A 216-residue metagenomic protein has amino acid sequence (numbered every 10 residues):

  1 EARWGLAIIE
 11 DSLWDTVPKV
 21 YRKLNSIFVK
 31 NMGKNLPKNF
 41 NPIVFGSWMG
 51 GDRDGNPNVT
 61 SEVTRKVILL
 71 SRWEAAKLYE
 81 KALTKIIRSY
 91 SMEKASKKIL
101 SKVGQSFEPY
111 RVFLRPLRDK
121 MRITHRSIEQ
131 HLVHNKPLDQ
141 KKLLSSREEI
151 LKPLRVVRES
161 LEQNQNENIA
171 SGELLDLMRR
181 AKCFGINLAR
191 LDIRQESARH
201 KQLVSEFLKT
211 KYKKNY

Functional and structural regions predicted by a protein language model:
A2, L6, L13, K38-P42 (+7 more regions): Active-site-proximal structural scaffolding
A2-V44: Extended, Lys/Arg-enriched charged tracts that mediate electrostatic binding to polyanionic substrates
A7, D11-W14, P18, K77 (+3 more regions): Generic structural signal for well-ordered, non-transmembrane alpha-helical segments in soluble/cytosolic regions
V17, M49-G50, G185: Extended, charged helical/alpha-beta scaffold domains that provide interaction surfaces
F28-D52, N168-M178: Short acidic, Pro/Gly- and aromatic-enriched capping/linker segments at domain boundaries
K38-L70, Q195: Amphipathic alpha-helical/coiled-coil segments positioned at domain termini
V59-K85, E206-L208: Extended active-site and interfacial segments that coordinate phosphate-rich ligands in large catalytic machineries
R88-Y216: Extended, charge-enriched "interface" segments that sit outside catalytic cores
